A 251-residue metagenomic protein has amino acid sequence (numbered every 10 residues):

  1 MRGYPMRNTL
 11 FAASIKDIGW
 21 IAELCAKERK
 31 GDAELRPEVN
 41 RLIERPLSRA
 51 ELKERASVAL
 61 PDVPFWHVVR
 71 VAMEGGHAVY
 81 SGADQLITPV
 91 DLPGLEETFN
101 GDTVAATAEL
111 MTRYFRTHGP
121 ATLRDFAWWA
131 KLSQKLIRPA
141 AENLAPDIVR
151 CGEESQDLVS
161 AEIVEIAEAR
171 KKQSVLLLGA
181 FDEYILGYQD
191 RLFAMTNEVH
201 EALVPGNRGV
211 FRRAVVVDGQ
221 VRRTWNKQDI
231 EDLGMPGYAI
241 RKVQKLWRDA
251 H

Functional and structural regions predicted by a protein language model:
M1-I185, Q189-F193, N197-H251: Long, low-complexity intrinsically disordered regions
